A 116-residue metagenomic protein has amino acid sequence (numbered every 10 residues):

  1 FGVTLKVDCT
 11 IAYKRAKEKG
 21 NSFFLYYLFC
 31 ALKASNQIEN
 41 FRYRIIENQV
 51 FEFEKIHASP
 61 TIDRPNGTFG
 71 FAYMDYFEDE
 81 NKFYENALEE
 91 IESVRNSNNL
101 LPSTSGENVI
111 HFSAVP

Functional and structural regions predicted by a protein language model:
F1-Y26, R42-I56, V109-A114: Gly/Ser/Thr-rich phosphate-binding loops and adjoining beta-strand/alpha-helix segments that form adenosine-phosphate
D8-A12, A34, D63-G67, V115: Generic structural motif
K19, F23, I38, V94-L101: Short secondary-structure junctions and interdomain/linker hinges
L28-A34: Structural preference for long, well-ordered alpha-helical segments in enzyme cores
A34-F41: Short alpha-helical functional segments enriched in proximate histidine and acidic residues
F41-Y73, P102: Small-residue-rich loop/turn and linker elements
R64-P116: Helical lid/core segments from catalytic subdomains that handle acyl or acyl-like groups
